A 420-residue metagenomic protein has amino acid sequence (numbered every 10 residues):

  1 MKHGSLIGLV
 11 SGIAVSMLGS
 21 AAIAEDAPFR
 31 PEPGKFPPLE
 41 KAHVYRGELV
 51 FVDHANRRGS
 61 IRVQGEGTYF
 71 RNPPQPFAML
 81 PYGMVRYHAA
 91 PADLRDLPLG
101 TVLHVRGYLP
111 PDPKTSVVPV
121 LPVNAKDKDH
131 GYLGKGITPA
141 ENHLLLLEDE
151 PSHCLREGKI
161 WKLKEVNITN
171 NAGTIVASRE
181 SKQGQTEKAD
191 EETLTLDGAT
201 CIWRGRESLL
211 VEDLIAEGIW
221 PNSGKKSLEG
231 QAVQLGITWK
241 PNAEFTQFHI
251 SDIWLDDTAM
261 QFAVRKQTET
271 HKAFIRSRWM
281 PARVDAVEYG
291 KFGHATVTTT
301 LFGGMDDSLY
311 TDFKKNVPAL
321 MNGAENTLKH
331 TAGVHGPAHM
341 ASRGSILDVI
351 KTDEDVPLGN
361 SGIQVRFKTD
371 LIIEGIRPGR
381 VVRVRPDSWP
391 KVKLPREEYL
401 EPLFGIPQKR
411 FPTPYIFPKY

Functional and structural regions predicted by a protein language model:
M1-L6: Positively charged n-region of N-terminal signal peptides that target proteins for export
G8-L18: Bacterial N-terminal signal peptides
G19-Y82, Y87-Y420: Short, flexible, surface-exposed loop segments at domain boundaries
